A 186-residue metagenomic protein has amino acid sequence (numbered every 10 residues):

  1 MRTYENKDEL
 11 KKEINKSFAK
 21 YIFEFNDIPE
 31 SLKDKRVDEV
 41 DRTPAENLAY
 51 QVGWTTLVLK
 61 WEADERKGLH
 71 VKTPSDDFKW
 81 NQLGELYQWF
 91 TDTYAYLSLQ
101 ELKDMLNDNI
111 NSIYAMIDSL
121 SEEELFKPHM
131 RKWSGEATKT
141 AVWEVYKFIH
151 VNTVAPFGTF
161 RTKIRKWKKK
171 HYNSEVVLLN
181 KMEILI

Functional and structural regions predicted by a protein language model:
M1, K12, K35-D38, T93 (+3 more regions): Short N-terminal micro-motifs specific to bacterial/archaeal maturation and metal-cluster initiation sites
M1-K20: Extreme N-terminal tail/first-helix region
R2-E5, L86-Q100, K139-K147: Acidic/His metal-coordination segments adjacent to aromatic residues that form catalytic metal sites in metalloenzymes
Y4, L10-K11, W80, L102-K103 (+1 more regions): Short leucine-rich amphipathic alpha-helices used at interfaces
F18-P29, T55-L59, A63, N107-S121 (+2 more regions): Structural signal for well-ordered, non-membrane alpha-helices
D34-E85, P128-I186: Short, contiguous alpha-helical
Q82-F126: Acidic/histidine-rich alpha-helical segments that form the ligand environment of transition-metal centers
